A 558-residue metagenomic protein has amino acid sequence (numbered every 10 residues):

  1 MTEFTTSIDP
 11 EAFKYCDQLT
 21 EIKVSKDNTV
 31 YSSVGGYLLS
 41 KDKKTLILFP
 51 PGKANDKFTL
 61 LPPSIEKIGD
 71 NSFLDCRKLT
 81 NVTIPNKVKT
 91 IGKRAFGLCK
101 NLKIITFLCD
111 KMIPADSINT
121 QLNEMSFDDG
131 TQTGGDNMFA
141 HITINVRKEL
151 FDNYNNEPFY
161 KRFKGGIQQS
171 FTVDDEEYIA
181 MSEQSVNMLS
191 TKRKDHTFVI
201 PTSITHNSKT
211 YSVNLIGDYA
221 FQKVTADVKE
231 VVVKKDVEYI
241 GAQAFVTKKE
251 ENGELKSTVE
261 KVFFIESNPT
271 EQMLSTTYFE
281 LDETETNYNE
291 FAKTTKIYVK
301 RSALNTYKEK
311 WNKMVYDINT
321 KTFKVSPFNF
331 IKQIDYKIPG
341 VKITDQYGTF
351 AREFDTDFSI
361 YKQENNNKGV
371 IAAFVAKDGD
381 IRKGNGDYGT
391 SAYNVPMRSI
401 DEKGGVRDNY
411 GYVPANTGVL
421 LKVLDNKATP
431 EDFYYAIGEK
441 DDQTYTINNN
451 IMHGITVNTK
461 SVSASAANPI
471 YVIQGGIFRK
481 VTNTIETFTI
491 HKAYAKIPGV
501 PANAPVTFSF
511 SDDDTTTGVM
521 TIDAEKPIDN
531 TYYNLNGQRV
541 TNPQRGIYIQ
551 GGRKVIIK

Functional and structural regions predicted by a protein language model:
M1-D9, C16-G36, K41-K67, C76-T90 (+7 more regions): Structural signature of tandem-repeat unit edges
K23, N156, T172-S190, E309 (+1 more regions): GGW-centered surface loops in extracellular recognition modules
K44, K53-A54, G130-G134, M138-Q169 (+2 more regions): Membrane-proximal C-terminal cap and juxtamembrane stalk of leucine-rich repeat ectodomains
Y154-E157, Y307-N312, A428-I437, A502-S509 (+1 more regions): Short, surface-exposed terminal/edge motifs of secreted or surface/virion proteins that either
K324-N365, R407-I477, T482-T517: A short, polar beta-strand/turn micro-motif
A373-I381, D514-K558: C-terminal outer-membrane/trafficking sorting elements
A392-V413: Surface-exposed ligand/attachment interfaces on beta-rich extracellular proteins
